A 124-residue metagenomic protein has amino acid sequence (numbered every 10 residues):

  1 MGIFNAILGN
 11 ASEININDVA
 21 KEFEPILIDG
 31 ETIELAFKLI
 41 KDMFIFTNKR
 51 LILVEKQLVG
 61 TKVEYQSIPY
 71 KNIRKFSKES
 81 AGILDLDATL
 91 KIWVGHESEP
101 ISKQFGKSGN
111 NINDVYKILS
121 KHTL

Functional and structural regions predicted by a protein language model:
G2-F23, A36, V59-L124: Acidic, Ser/Thr- and proline-rich intrinsically disordered linker/docking segments of eukaryotic scaffolds
I26-E31: Glycine-centered loop/turn motifs
F37-V59: Conserved beta-hairpin
